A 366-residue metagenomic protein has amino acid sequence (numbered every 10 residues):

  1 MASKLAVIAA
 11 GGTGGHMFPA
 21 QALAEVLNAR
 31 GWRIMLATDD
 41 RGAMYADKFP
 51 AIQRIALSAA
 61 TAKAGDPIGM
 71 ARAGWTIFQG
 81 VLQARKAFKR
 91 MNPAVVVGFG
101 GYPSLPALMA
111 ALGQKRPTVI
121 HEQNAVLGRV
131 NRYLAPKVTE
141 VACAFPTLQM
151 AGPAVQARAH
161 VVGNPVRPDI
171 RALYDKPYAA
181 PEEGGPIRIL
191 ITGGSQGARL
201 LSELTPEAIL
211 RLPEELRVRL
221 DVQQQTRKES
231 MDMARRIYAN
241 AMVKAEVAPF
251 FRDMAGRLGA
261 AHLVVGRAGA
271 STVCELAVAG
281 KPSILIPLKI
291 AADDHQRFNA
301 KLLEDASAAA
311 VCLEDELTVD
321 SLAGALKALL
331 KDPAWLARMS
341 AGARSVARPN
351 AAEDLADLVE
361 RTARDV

Functional and structural regions predicted by a protein language model:
S3-G11, N28-Q79, V162, K228-S230 (+1 more regions): Conserved nucleotide-sugar phosphate-binding/catalytic loop shared by glycosyltransferases and other
H16-N28, R41: Short amphipathic alpha-helix
N28-A29, A37, G42-A51, D175-V264 (+3 more regions): Donor-nucleotide binding loops and adjacent catalytic segments primarily of GT-B fold Leloir glycosyltransferases
R33, R41, I52-Q53, L112-D175: Active-site-proximal region of nucleotide-activated glycan assembly enzymes, centered on histidine/acidic-rich loops
R41-Y45, V95-Q114: An aromatic- and histidine-rich active-site surface loop
P93-V95, G259-C274, K281-P282: Acidic donor-binding loop of glycosyltransferase active sites
W335-P349: A short, well-ordered alpha-helix in the C-terminal region of glycosyltransferases
R348-V366: C-terminal alpha-helical cap of glycosyltransferases
